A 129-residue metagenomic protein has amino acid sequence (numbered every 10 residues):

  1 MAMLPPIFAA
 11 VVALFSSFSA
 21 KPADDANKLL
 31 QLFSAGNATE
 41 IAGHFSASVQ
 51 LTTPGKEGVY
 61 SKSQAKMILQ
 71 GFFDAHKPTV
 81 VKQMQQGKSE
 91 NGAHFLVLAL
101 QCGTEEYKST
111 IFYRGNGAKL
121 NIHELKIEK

Functional and structural regions predicted by a protein language model:
A2-Q31, G43: Short, low-complexity N-terminal intrinsically disordered segments enriched in polar/charged residues
D25, L29, N37, Q64-L69: Stable alpha-helical elements in mature extracytoplasmic
S34, G58-K62: Solvent-exposed, acidic/flexible segments
N37-S48: Short, well-ordered alpha-helical segments enriched in acidic and aromatic residues
L51, L69, L125-I127: Conserved short hydrophobic patches within well-ordered secondary structure
L51-G58: A short gly/proline-enriched turn/hairpin at secondary-structure junctions
M67-E105: Surface-exposed, charged secondary-structure patches
E106-K129: Short beta-strand edge/turn micro-motifs at domain boundaries
